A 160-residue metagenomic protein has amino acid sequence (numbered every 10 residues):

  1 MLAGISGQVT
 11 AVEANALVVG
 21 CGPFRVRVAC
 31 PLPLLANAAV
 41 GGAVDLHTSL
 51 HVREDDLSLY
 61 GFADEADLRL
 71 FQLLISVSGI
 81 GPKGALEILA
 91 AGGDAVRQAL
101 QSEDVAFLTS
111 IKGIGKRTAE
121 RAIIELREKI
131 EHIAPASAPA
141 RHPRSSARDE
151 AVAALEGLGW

Functional and structural regions predicted by a protein language model:
M1-S76: Structure-specific DNA junction-binding interface
T10, S49, I75, A90-G93 (+5 more regions): Signal for well-folded cores of large energy- and translation-related assemblies
F62, A99, S110-I111: Mobile acidic interaction elements
T109-K112, A122: Glycine- and Gly-Pro-enriched alpha-helical subdomains that act as flexible, kink-prone "lid/hinge" or packing modules
A122-W160: Strongly charged, low-complexity linkers/loops
